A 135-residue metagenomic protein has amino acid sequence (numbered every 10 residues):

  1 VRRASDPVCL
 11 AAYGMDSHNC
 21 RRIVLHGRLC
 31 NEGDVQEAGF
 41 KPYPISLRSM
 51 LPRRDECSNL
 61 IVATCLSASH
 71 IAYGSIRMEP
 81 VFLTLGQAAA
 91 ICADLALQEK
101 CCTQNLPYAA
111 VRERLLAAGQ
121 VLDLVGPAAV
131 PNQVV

Functional and structural regions predicted by a protein language model:
V1-V135: Flavin (FAD/FMN)-binding glycine-rich loop and adjacent Rossmann-like elements that form
